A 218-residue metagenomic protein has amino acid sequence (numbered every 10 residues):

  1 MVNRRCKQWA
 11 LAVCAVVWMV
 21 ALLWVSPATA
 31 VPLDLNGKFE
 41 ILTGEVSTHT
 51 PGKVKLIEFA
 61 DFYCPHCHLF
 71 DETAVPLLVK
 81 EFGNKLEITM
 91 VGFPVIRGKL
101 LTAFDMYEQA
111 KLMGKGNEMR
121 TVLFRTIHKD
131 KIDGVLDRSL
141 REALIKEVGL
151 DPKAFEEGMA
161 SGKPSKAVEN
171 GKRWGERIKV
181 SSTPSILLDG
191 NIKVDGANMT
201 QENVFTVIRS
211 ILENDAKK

Functional and structural regions predicted by a protein language model:
V2-R97, K172, R177, E213-K218: Extracytoplasmic thiol/disulfide redox context detector
N3-R4, V31, K146-K218: C-terminal cap of thioredoxin/glutaredoxin-like
G52-K53, C67-D71, I96-A103, L112-G116 (+6 more regions): Solvent-exposed, acidic/flexible segments
K55-I57, N84-E87, E118-V122, G149-P152 (+1 more regions): A short alpha-helix capping/helix-coil boundary motif
Y63, A74, V79-F82, A110-G114 (+6 more regions): Sec/Tat-exported extracytoplasmic proteins
E72-V79, G83, A103-Y107, R120 (+6 more regions): Extracytoplasmic/secreted envelope proteins and their assembly/folding machinery, especially bacterial periplasmic
E81-L112, N117-I145: Structural microenvironment flanking redox-active thiols in thiol-disulfide oxidoreductases
